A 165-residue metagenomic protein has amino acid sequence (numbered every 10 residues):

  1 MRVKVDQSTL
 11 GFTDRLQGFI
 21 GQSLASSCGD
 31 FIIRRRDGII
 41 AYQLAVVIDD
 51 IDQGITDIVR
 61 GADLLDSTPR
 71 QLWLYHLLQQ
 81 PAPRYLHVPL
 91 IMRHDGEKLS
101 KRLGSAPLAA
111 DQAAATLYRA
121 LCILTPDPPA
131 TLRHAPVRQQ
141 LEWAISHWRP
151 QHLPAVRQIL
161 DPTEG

Functional and structural regions predicted by a protein language model:
M1-A110, P128, E164-G165: Active-site cores that bind ATP or allylic diphosphates and position pyrophosphate for catalysis
S8, E97-G165: Non-catalytic terminal extensions that flank enzyme cores
